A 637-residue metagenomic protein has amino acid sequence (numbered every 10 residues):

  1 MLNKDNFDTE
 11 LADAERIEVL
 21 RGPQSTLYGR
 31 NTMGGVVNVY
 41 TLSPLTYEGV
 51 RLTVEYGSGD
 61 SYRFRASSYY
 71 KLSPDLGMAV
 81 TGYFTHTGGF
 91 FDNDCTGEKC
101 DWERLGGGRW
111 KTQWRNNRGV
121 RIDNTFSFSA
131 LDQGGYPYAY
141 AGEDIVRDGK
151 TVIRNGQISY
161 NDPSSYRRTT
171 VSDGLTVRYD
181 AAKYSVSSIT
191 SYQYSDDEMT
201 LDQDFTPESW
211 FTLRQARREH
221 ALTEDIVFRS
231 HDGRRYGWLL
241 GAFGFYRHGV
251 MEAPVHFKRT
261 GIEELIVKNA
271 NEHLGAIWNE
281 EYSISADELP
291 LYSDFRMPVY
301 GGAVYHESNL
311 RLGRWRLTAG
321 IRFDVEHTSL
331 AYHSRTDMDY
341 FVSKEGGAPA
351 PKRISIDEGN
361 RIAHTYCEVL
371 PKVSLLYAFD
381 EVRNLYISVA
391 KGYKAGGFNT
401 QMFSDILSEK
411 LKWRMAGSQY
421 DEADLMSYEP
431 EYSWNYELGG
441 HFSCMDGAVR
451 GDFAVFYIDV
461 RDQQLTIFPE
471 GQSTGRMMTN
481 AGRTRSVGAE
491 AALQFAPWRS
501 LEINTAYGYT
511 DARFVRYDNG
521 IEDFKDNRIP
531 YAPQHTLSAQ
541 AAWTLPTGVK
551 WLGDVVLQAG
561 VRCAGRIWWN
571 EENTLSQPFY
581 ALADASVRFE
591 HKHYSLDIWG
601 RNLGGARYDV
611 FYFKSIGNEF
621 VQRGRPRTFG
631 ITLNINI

Functional and structural regions predicted by a protein language model:
M1-R21: Short acidic/polar hinge/loop motifs at secondary-structure boundaries that mediate gating or recognition
A12-E15, T26-N93, E98-G108, G119-V120 (+4 more regions): Outer-membrane beta-barrel translocator/receptor signature
P44-G49, S73-L76, R118-G119, K183 (+7 more regions): Short loop/turn motifs that connect adjacent beta-strands in outer-membrane beta-barrel proteins
T46-Y47, E55, S67-D162, S195-W210 (+2 more regions): Periplasmic-side early beta-strands and strand-to-turn transitions of outer-membrane beta-barrels
F91-K99, Y136-S159, D204-F211, P254-Y292 (+5 more regions): Solvent-exposed loop segments that connect transmembrane elements
T176-A181, S185-L201, N384-A390, Q401 (+4 more regions): Membrane-embedded beta-barrel scaffold of Gram-negative outer-membrane proteins
R229, R235, L239, R311-R314 (+4 more regions): Gram-negative outer-membrane beta-barrel transporters
Y393, R562-N570, R588-I637: C-terminal beta-signal and adjacent terminal beta-strands/loops of Gram-negative outer-membrane beta-barrel proteins
